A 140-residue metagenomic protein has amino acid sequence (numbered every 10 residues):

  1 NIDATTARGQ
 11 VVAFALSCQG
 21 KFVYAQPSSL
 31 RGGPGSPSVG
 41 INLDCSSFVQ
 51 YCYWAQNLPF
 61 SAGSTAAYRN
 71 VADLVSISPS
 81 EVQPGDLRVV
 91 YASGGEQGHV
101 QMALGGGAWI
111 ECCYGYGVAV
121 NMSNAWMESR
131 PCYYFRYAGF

Functional and structural regions predicted by a protein language model:
N1-P59, C112: N-terminal capping segments
V12, Q50, L58-N124: ...with weaker cross-activation on analogous glycine-rich loops/strands in unrelated enzymes
G32-V39, R69-N70, L74, N121-M122 (+1 more regions): Short, surface-exposed, charged/polar-biased interaction segments
N42, Q97-G98, P131: A structure-centric signal for secondary-structure junctions around beta-strands
S129-F140: Low-complexity, Gly/Ser/Thr/Pro-rich intrinsically disordered linker/tail segments
